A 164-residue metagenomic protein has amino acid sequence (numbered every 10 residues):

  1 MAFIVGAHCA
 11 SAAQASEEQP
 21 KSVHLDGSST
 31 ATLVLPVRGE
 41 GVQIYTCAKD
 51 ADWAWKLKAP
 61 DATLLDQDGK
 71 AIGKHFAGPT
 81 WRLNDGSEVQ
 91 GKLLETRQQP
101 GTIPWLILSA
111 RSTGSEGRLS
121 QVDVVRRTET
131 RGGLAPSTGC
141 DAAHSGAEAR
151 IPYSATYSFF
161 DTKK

Functional and structural regions predicted by a protein language model:
M1-H8: Bacterial N-terminal signal peptides
C9-Q14: Sec/Tat signal peptide C-region and signal peptidase I cleavage site
S16-V42, A51-K164: Primary mode marks residue(s) on the alpha4-beta5-alpha5 output face of response regulator receiver
